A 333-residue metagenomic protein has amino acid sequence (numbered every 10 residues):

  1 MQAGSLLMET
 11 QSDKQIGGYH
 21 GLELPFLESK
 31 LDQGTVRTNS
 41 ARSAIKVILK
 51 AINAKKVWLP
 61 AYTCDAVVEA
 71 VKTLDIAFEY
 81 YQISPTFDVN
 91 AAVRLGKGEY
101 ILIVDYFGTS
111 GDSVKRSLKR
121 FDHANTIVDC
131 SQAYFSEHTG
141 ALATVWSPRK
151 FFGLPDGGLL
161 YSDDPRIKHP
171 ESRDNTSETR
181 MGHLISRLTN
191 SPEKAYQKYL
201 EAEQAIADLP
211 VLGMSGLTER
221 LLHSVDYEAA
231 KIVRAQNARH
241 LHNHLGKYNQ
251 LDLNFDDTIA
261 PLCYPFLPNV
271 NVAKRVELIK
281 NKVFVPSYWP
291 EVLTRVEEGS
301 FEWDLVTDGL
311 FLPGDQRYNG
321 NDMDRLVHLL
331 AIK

Functional and structural regions predicted by a protein language model:
T10-Y19, D32-Q33, T63, L102 (+1 more regions): PLP-dependent aminotransferase class I/II
D13-K30, T35, N39, S43-N125 (+1 more regions): PLP-dependent aminotransferase-like
T35, L74-E79, G98-I101, H123-T126 (+3 more regions): Active-site regions of enzymes building and remodeling cell-envelope glycoconjugates
R42-A44, T63-D65, P85-T86, Y106-T109 (+7 more regions): Short, solvent-exposed loop/turn segments at secondary-structure junctions
V47-I48, V68-E69, D112-V114, S136-H138 (+3 more regions): Short glycine-/acidic-enriched loop or helix-start segments at secondary-structure transitions that form or flank
F107-S117, S131-A133, E171-S186: A basic- and aromatic-enriched beta-loop-alpha substructure that forms the phosphate/nucleotide- and DNA/RNA-contacting
I127-S162: Conserved active-site segment immediately N-terminal to the catalytic lysine that forms the internal aldimine
